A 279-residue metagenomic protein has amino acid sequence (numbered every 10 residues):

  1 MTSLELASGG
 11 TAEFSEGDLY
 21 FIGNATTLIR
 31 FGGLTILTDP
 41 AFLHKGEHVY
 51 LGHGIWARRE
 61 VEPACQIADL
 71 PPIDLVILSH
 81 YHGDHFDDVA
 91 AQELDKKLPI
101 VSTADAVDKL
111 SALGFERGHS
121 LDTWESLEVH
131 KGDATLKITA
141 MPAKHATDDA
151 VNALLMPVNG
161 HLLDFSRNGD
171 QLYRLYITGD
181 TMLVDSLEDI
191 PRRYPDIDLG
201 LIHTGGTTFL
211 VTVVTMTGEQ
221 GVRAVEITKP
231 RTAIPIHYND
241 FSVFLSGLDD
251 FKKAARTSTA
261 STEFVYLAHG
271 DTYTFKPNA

Functional and structural regions predicted by a protein language model:
T2-F14, D69, S102-Y173, R256-D271 (+1 more regions): Metallo-beta-lactamase
A7, T11, L34-L78, D88-E93 (+2 more regions): Pre-active-site segment of Zn-dependent metallo-hydrolases
D18-F21, P99-T103: Short, hydrophobic beta-strand segments that form beta-sheet elements in well-ordered domains
D18-F21, T35-D39, L136-A143, R174-D180: Active-site-proximal beta-strand elements of phosphoester/diester hydrolases
I29, D39, H80, D87 (+5 more regions): Divalent metal-coordination and catalytic microenvironments
L34-I36, D74-L75, P99, L136 (+3 more regions): Structural motif
P40-F42, Y81, M141-K144, G179-T181 (+2 more regions): Active-site metal-binding loops of divalent metal-dependent hydrolases
R59, P99, D105-D108, T181-D271: Cap/insert and terminal regions of metallo-dependent hydrolase folds
